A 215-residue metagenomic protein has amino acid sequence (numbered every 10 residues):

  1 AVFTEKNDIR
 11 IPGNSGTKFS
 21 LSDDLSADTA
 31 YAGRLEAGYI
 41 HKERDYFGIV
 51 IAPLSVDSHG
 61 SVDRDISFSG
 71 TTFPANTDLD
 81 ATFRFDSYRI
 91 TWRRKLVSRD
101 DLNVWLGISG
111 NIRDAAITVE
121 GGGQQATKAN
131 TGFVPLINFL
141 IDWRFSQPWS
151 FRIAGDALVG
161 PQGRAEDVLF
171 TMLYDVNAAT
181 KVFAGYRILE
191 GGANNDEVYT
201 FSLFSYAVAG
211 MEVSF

Functional and structural regions predicted by a protein language model:
A1, G48-A52, W105-N111, A154-D156 (+2 more regions): Transmembrane beta-strands of outer-membrane beta-barrel proteins
A1-S55, S214-F215: Short glycine/proline- and aromatic-enriched beta-strand/turn motifs that initiate or cap beta-hairpins
N7-D24, D57-A81, D114-A129, A193-Y199: Flexible, solvent-exposed loop segments that connect beta-strands
T29-G33, R84-Y88, L102, A129-P135 (+2 more regions): Residues that define the transmembrane beta-barrel architecture of outer-membrane proteins
Y39-H41, R94-L96, G110, I141-W143 (+3 more regions): Residue-level signature of outer-membrane beta-barrel architecture
R44-F47, D100-L102, Q147-F151, A179-V182: Repeated loop/turn-to-beta-strand initiation elements of outer-membrane beta-barrel proteins
P148-G163, V168, I188-L189: Transmembrane beta-strand segments that form the barrel wall of outer-membrane beta-barrel proteins
M172-Y174, S202-F215: Outer-membrane beta-barrel "beta-signal"
